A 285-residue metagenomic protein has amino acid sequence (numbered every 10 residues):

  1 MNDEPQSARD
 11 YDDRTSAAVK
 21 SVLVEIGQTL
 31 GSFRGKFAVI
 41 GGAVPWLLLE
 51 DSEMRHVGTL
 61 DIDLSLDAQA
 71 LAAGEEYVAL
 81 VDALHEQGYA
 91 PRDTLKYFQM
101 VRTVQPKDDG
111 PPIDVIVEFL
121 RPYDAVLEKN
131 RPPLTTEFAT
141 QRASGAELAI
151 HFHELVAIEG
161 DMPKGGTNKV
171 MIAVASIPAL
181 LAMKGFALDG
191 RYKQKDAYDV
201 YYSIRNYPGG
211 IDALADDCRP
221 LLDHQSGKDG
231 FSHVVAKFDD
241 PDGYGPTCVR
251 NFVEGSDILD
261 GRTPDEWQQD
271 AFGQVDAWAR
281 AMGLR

Functional and structural regions predicted by a protein language model:
M1-R285: Compositionally biased terminal segments of proteins
